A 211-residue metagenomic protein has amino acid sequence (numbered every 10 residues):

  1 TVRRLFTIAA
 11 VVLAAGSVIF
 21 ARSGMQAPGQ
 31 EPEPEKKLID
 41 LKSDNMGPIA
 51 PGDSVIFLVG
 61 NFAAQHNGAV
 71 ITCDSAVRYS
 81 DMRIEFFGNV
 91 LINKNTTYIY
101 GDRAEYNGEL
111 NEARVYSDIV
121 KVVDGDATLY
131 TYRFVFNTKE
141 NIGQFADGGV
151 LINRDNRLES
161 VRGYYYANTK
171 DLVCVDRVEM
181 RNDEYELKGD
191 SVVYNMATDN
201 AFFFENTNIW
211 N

Functional and structural regions predicted by a protein language model:
T1-Q30: Bacterial Sec-dependent N-terminal signal peptides
A21-N211: N-terminal amphipathic/hydrophobic interface segments
